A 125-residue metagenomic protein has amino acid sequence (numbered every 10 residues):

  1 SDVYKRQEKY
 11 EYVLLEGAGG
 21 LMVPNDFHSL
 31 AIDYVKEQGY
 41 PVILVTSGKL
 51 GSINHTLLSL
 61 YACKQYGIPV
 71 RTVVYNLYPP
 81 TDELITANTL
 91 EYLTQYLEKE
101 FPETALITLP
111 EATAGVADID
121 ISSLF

Functional and structural regions predicted by a protein language model:
D2-Y4: Short, small-residue-biased leader/transition segments that mark boundaries at the very start of proteins
R6, Y10-D26: Switch II (G3) loop of P-loop NTPases
L14-E16, I43, V74: Structural motif
G20-L21, K49-L50, L77-T81: Short histidine/acidic/glycine/proline-rich micro-motifs that form metal- and phosphate-coordinating active-site loops
D26-D33, L57-L60, T86-E91: Charged helix-capping and loop-helix junction motifs
D26-G48: Inter-motif core of Ras-like GTPase G domains
N54: Active-site-adjacent beta->alpha loops and helix N-cap segments on the catalytic face of soluble alpha/beta enzymes
Y61-F125: C-terminal lobe/tail of nucleotide-utilizing enzymes
